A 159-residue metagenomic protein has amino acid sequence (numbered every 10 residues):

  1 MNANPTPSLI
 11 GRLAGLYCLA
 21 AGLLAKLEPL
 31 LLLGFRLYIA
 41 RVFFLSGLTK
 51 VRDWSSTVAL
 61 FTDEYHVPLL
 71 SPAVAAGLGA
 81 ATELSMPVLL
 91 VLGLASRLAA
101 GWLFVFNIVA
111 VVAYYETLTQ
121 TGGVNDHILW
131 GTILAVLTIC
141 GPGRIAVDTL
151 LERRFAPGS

Functional and structural regions predicted by a protein language model:
M1-R52, L69-A81, S85, L92-S159: Extended, low-polarity transmembrane helix blocks
V42-F43, S56, L60: Residue-level detector of alpha-helical secondary structure
V58-P68, M86-V91: Short juxtamembrane and helix-loop transition motifs at transmembrane-helix boundaries in membrane proteins
